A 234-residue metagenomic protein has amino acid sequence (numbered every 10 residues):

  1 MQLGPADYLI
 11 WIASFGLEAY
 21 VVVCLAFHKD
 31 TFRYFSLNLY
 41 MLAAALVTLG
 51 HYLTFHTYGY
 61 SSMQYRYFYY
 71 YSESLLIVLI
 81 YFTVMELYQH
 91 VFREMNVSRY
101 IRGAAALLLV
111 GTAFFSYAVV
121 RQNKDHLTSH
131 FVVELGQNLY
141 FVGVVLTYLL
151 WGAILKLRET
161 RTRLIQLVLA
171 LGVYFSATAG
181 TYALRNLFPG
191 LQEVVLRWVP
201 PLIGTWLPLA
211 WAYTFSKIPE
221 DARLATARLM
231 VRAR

Functional and structural regions predicted by a protein language model:
M1-G16: Hydrophobic transmembrane alpha-helical segments in integral membrane proteins
D7-Y8, D125-L149, R197-P200: Extracellular-loop-to-transmembrane junctions of the mid-late helices
E18-K29, Y52-Y60, Y71-G103, F114-K124 (+1 more regions): Internal transmembrane alpha-helix with an interfacial aromatic "cap," most often the third helix
A19, Y81-Y88, V145-Y148, A177-G180 (+1 more regions): Alpha-helical transmembrane segments of polytopic integral membrane proteins, especially the permease/helical cores
F32-L46, Y67-Y70: Loop-to-helix transition at the N-terminal end of transmembrane alpha-helices
L39, L46, S72-F82, I101-R121 (+2 more regions): Alpha-helical transmembrane segments of multi-pass integral membrane proteins
V47-Y69, R185-Q192: Helix-loop junctions on the outward
L149-R234: C-terminal transmembrane-bundle signature of multipass membrane proteins, characterized by strong activation on
